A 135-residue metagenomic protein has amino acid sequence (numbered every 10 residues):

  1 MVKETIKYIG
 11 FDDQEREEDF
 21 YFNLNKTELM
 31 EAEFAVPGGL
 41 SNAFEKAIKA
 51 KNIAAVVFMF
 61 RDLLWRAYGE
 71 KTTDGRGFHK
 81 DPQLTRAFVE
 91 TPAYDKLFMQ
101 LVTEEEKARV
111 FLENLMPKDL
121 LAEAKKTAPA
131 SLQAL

Functional and structural regions predicted by a protein language model:
M1-N42, P117-L135: Short, charged/polar N-terminal "headpieces" of proteins
K3, A43-A47, K80: A near-ubiquitous, low-amplitude feature marking generic local secondary-structure context
T5-F11, K51-A54, Q83-L84: Intrinsically disordered, low-complexity boundary segments flanking structured domains
D12, S41, K71, G77-H79: Compositionally biased, intrinsically disordered low-complexity regions
E28-L63: Acidic, aromatic-enriched beta-alpha/helix-loop junctions
A47, A67-Y68, L101, L115: Generic structural signal for hydrophobic core residues of well-folded globular domains
T73-L135: C-terminal charged interaction modules
